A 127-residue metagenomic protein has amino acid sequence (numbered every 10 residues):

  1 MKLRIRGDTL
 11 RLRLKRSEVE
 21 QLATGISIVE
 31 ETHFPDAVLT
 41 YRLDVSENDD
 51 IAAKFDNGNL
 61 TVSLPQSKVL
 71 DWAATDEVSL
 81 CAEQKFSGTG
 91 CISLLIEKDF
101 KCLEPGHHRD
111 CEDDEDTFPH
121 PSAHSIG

Functional and structural regions predicted by a protein language model:
M1-G7, D50-N57: Short, low-complexity cationic-aromatic patches
L3-I5, L10-L14, L60-L64: Short, structured motif recognition centered on aromatic/hydrophobic residues
L10, A37, D56-L60, G90: Residues at beta-strand starts and edge strands
K15-D36, A73-A82: Extended intrinsically disordered, low-complexity coil regions enriched in Ser, Thr, Gly, Ala and often Pro
K15-S17, T24-G25, P65-S67, E97-D99 (+1 more regions): Surface loops and adjacent helix of pleckstrin homology
A23-I26, T32, L39-I51, D56: N-terminal intrinsically disordered, cationic/polar leader segments that include organellar targeting peptides
I51-S87: Mid-chain, well-packed structural core segment of small domains
S79-G127: C-terminal charged interaction modules
